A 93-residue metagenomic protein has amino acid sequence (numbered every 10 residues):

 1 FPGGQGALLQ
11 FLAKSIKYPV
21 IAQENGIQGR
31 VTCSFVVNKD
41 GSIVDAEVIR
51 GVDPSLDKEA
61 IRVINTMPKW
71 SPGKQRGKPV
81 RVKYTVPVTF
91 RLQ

Functional and structural regions predicted by a protein language model:
F1-S34, E59-Q93: Short proline/glycine- and basic residue-enriched helix-capping loop/turn segments at helix->loop/beta transitions
P19, N38, I49: Residue-level recognition of the GNAT/N-acetyltransferase active site
N38, I43, K74: Short, acidic, Ser/Thr-enriched surface-loop or helix-capping motifs
D40, G51, T89-Q93: Short coil/turn motifs at secondary-structure junctions
I49-L56, P87: A short acidic/small-residue loop/turn micro-motif
